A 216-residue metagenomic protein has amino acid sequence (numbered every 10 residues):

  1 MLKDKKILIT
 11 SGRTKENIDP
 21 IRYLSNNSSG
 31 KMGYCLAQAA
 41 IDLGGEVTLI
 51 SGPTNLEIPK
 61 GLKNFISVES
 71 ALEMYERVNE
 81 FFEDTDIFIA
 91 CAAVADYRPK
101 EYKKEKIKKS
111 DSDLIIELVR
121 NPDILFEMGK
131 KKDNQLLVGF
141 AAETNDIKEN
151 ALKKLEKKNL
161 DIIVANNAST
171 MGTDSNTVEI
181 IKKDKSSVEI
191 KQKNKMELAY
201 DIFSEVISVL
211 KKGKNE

Functional and structural regions predicted by a protein language model:
M1-E216: A cross-family phosphate/adenosyl-ligand binding-site feature
